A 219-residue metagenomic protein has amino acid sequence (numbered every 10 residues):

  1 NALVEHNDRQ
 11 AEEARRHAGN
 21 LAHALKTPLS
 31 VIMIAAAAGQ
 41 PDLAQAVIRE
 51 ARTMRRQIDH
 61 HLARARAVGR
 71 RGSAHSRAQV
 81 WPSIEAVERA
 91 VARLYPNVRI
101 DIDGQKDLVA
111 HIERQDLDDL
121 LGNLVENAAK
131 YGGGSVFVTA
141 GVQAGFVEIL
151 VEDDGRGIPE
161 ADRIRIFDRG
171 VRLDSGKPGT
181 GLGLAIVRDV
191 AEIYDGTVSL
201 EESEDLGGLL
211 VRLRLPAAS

Functional and structural regions predicted by a protein language model:
N1-E13: Amphipathic coiled-coil signaling helices used for dimeric signal transmission
N20-R56: Helical coiled-coil signaling stalks immediately cytosolic to transmembrane anchors in prokaryotic sensory systems
R99-V109, A144: Conserved catalytic submotifs in the C-terminal HATPase_c
S135-G145: Short beta-strand/loop element within the Bergerat-fold HATPase_c
D153: Acidic ATP/Mg2+-coordinating residue in the GHKL
I158-G170: Short conserved segment of the HATPase_c
D195-E202: Glycine-rich ATP-binding loops of the HATPase_c
